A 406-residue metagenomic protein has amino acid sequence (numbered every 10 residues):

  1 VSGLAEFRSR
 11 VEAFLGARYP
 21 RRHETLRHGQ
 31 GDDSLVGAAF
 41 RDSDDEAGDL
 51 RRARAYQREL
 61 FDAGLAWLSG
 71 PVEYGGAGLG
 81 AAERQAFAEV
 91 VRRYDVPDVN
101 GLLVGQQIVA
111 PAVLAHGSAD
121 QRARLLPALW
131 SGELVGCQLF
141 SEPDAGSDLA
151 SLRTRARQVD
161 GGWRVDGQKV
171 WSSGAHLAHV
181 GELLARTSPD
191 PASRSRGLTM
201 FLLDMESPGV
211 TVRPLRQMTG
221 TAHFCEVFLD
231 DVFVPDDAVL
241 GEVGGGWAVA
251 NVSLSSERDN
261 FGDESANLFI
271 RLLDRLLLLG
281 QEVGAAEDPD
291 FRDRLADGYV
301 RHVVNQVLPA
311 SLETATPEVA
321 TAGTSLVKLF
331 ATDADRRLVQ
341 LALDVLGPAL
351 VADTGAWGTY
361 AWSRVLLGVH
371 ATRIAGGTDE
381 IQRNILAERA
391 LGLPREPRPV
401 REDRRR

Functional and structural regions predicted by a protein language model:
V1-L103, R124, A128, T354 (+2 more regions): Amphipathic, small/basic residue-rich leader segments at the start of a protein or domain
R27, A285, P289-R292, V303-A356: C-terminal helix-coil-helix/basic helical segment that borders enzyme active sites and/or dimer interfaces and provides
A82, A86-F87, I108, V249-V252 (+3 more regions): Glycine-rich phosphate/cofactor-binding loops in nucleotide/flavin-utilizing enzymes
G101-D120, G146: N-terminal glycine-rich flavin-associated loop
G132-F140, L183-L184: A short, Trp-centered hydrophobic/proline-enriched beta-strand micro-motif
T154-R157: A structural signal for short hydrophobic beta-strand segments in well-ordered beta-sheet cores
D166-V212: A short core secondary-structure module
V210-Q306, T372: Glycine-rich beta->alpha junctions and the first turn(s) of the following alpha-helix
